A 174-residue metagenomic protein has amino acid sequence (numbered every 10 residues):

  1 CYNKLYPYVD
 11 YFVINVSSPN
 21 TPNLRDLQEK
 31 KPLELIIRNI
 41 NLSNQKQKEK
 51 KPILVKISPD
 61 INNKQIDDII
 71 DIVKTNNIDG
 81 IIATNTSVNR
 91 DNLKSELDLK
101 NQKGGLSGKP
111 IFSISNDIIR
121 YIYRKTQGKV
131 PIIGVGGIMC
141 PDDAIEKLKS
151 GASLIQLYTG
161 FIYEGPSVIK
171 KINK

Functional and structural regions predicted by a protein language model:
C1-F12, I70-A83, G151: Structural recognition of alpha->loop->beta junctions
C1-Q45, S58: Metal-dependent enolase-superfamily TIM-barrel catalytic cores that perform enediolate-based chemistry
Y2-Y6, K30-N41, I66-D71, I119 (+3 more regions): Generic structural signal for well-ordered alpha-helices, preferentially at hydrophobic/aromatic core positions
Y11-V13, K50-L54, D79-I82, V130-I133 (+1 more regions): Structural preference for beta-strand elements that scaffold enzyme active sites
V16-S18, G80-R90, G137-I138, A144-K171: Glycine-rich phosphate-binding active-site loops on the catalytic face of alpha/beta enzymes
P19-P32, I72-G128: Glycine/Thr-rich beta-alpha phosphate-binding loop at enzyme active sites
K46-I61, I122-G134: Short beta-strand/loop segments at the ligand-binding rim of alpha/beta enzyme cores
I61-T75, Y123-G128, I138-I155: Catalytic cores of alpha/beta
